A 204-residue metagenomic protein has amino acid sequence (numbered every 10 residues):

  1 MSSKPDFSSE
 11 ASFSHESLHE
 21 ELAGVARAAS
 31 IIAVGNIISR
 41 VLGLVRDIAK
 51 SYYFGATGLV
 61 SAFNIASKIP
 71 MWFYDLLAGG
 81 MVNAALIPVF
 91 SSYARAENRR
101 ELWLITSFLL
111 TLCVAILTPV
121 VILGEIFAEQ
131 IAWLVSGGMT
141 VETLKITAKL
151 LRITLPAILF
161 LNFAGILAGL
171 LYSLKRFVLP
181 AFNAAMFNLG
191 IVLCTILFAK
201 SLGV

Functional and structural regions predicted by a protein language model:
S2-V204: Membrane-embedded alpha-helical bundles of multi-pass transporters/translocases, especially carrier/permease families
